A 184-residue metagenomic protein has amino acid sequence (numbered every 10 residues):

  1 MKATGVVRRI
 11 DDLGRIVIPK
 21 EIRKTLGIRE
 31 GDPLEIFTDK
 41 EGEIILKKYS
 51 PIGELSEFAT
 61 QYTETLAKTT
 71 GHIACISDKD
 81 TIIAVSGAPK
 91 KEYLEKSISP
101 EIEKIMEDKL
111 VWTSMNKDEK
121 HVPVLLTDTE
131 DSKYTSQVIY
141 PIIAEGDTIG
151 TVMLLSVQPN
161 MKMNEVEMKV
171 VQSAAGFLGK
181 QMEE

Functional and structural regions predicted by a protein language model:
G14-L26: Short beta-strand-centered segments at strand-helix junctions
S56-T65, K96-I102, T151-E184: Juxtadomain coupling helices with adjacent low-complexity linkers
T63-T69, A74: Short regulatory alpha-helical segment in sensory/regulatory domains of signaling proteins that mediates
I73-V85: Short hydrophobic alpha-helical segments used for membrane anchoring or interfacial signaling
V85, G150-T151: Short glycine-/small-residue motifs
E92-D128: Regulatory sensory and allosteric helical modules in signal-transduction proteins and certain transcription factors
S136-I143: A short, aliphatic-rich beta-strand micro-motif
